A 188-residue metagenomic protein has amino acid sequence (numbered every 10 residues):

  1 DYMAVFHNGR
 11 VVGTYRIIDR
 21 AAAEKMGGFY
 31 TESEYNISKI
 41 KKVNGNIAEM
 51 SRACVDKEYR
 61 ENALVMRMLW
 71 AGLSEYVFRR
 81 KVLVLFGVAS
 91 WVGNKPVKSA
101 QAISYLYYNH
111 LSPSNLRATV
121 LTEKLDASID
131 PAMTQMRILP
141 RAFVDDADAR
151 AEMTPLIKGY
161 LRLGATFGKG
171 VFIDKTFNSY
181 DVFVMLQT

Functional and structural regions predicted by a protein language model:
D1-M3, F177-V182: A short helix-loop-beta-strand connector motif used in the catalytic cores of GNAT acetyltransferases and, in some
A4, G9-D19, E49: Conserved beta-strand in the GNAT
R20-T166, V171-S179: Acyl-donor binding region in acyl/amide transferases
F183-T188: Long, continuous compositionally biased terminal/linker segments
